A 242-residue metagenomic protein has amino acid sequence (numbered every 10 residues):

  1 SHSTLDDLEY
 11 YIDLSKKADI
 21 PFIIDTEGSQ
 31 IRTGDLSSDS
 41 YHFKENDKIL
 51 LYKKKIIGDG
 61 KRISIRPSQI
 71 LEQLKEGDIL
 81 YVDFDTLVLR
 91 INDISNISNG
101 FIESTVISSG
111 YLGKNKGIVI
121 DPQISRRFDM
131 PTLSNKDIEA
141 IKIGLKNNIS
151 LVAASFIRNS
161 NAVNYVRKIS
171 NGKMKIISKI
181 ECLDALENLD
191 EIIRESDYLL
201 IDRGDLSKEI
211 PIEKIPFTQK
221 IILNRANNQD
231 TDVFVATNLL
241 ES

Functional and structural regions predicted by a protein language model:
S1-S242: Non-catalytic helical/linker scaffolds that mediate oligomerization, partner binding, and domain coupling around large
